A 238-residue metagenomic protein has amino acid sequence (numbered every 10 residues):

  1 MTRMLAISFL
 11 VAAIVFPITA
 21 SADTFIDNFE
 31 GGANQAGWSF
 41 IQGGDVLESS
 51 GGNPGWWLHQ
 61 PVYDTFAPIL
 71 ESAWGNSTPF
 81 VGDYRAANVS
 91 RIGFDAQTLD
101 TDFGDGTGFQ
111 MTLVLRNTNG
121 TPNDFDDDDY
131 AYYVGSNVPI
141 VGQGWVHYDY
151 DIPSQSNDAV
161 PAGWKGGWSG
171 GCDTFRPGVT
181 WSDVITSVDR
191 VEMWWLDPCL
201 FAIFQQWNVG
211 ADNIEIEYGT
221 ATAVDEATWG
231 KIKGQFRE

Functional and structural regions predicted by a protein language model:
M1-A6: Positively charged n-region of N-terminal signal peptides that target proteins for export
I7-P17: Bacterial N-terminal signal peptides
A20-T24: Boundary at the C-terminal end of the N-terminal hydrophobic targeting segment
N28-F66: Extracellular glycan-recognition surfaces and repeat-rich motifs
G52-Y84, R91: Surface-exposed, low-complexity/disordered Ser/Thr/Gly/Pro/Asn-rich loops and linkers
S72-W74, A86, R91-S169: Extracellular ligand-binding interfaces
V138-T220: Terminal, low-complexity interaction segments
G219-E238: Residue-level detector of functionally pivotal "anchor" positions at catalytic/ligand-binding pockets or at interdomain
